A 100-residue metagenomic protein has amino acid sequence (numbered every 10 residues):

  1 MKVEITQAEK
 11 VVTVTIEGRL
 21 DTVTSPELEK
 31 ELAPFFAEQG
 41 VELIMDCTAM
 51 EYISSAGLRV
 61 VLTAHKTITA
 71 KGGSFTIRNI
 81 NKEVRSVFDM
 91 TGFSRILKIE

Functional and structural regions predicted by a protein language model:
M1-T15: Short beta-strand/loop segment at the start of cytosolic alpha/beta domains
T22-I96: Amphipathic alpha-helical interaction surfaces in cytosolic regulatory modules
K98-E100: Short acidic-hydrophobic, aromatic-tinged amphipathic segments that line or gate anion-handling sites
